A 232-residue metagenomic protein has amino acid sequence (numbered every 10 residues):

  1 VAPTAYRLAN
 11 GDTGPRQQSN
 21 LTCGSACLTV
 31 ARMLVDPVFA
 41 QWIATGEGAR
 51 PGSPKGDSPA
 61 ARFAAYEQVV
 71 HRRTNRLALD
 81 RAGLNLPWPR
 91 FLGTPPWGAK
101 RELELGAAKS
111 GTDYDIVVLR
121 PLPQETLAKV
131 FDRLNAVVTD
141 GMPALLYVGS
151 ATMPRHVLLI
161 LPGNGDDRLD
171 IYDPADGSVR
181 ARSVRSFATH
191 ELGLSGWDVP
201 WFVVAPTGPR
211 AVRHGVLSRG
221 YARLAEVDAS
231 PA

Functional and structural regions predicted by a protein language model:
V1-G83, P231-A232: Active-site nucleophile-adjacent alpha helix/oxyanion-hole segment immediately C-terminal to the catalytic cysteine
A26-L28, L34, F39-I43, R50 (+5 more regions): Generic local-structure boundary detector
A60-A211: Conserved active-site-adjacent core of cysteine acyl-enzyme catalytic domains
P206-A232: Long, low-complexity intrinsically disordered regions
